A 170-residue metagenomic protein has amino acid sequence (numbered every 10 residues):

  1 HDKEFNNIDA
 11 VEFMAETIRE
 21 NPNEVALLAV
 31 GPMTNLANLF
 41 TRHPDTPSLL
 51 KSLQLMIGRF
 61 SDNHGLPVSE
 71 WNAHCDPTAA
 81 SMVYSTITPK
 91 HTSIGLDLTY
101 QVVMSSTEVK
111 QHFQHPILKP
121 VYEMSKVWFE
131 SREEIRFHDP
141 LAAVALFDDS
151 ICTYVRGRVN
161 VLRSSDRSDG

Functional and structural regions predicted by a protein language model:
D2-Y100: Active-site histidine-anchored catalytic micro-motif
W71-T78, M82, T86-G170: Conformational coupling and interaction surfaces
